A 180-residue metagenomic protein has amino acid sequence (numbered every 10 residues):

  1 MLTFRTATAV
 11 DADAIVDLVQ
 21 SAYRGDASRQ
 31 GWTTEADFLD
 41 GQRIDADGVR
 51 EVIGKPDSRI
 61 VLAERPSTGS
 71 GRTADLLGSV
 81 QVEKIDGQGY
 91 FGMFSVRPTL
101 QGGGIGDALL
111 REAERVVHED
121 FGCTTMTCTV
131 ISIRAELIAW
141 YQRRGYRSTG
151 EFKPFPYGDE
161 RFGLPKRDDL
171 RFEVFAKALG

Functional and structural regions predicted by a protein language model:
M1-D13, E173, A178-G180: Conserved N-terminal entry element of GNAT/NAT acetyltransferase domains
Q20-V49: Conserved GNAT-fold acetyl-CoA-binding loop/helix
R43-L62, D168-R171: A short helix-loop-beta-strand connector motif used in the catalytic cores of GNAT acetyltransferases and, in some
V61, T124-A139, R143-G180: C-terminal "cap" of GNAT-fold acetyltransferases
L62, A74-E83, Y90-S95: Conserved beta-strand in the GNAT
E83-F94, Q101, D120-T124: A conserved beta-turn-beta hairpin within the catalytic core of GNAT-like acetyltransferases that forms part
M93, R97-R111, I131-I138, R143: Conserved glycine-rich acetyl-CoA-binding loop
A108-T125: Conserved acyl-CoA
